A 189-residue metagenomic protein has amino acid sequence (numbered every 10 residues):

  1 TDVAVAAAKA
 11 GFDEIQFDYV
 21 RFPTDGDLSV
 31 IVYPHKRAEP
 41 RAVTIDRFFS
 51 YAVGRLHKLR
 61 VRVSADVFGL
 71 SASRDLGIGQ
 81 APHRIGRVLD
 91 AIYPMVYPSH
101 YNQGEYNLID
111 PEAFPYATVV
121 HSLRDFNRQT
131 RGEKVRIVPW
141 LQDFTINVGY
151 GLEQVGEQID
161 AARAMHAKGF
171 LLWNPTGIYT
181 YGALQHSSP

Functional and structural regions predicted by a protein language model:
T1-V20, F48, R55, A81-V88 (+1 more regions): An active-site-proximal structural segment forming one wall of the substrate-binding cleft that immediately precedes
T1-V5, K9, D46, S50 (+6 more regions): Amphipathic, non-transmembrane alpha-helical secondary structure
A10-P40: Active-site-proximal loop/short-helix segments that contain or immediately flank catalytic acid/base residue(s)
Q16-F17, P23, P40-I78, E133-T145: Aromatic-lined carbohydrate-recognition surfaces of secreted/lumenal glycan-active proteins
D25, S73, N102, T180: Glycine/Thr-rich phosphate-binding loops of Rossmann-like dinucleotide-binding domains
K36-R47, G77-Q80, D110-T118, Y150 (+1 more regions): Alpha-helix N-cap and loop-to-helix initiation/capping positions
L89-Y101, E112-P189: Substrate-binding cleft of secreted/luminal carbohydrate-active enzymes
